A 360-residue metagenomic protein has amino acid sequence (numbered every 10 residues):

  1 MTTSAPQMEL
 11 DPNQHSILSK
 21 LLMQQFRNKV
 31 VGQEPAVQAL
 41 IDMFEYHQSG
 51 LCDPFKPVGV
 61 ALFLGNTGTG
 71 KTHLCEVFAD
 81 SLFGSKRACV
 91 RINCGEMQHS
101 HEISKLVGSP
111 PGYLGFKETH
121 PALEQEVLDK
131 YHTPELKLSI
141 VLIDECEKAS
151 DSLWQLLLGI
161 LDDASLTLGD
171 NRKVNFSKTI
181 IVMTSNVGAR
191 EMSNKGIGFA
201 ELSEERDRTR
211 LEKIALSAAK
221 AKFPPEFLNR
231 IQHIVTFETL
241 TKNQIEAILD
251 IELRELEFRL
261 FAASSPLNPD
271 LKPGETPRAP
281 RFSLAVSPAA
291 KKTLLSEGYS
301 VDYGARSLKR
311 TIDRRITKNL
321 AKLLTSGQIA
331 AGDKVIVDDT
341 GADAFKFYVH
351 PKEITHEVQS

Functional and structural regions predicted by a protein language model:
M1-S360: AAA+ P-loop NTPase nucleotide-binding core of proteostasis motors
